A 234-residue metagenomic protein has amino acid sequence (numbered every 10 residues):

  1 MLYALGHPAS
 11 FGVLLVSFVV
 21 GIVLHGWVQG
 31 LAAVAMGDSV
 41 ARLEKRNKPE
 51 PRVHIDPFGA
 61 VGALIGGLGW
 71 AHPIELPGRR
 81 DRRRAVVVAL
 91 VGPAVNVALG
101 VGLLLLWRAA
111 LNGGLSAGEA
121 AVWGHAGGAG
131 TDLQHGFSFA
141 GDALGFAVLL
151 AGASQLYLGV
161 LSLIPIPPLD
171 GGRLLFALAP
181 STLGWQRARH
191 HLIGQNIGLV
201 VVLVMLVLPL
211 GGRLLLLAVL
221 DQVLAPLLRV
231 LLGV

Functional and structural regions predicted by a protein language model:
M1-V234: Hydrophobic transmembrane alpha-helices and their immediate loop junctions in multi-pass integral membrane proteins
